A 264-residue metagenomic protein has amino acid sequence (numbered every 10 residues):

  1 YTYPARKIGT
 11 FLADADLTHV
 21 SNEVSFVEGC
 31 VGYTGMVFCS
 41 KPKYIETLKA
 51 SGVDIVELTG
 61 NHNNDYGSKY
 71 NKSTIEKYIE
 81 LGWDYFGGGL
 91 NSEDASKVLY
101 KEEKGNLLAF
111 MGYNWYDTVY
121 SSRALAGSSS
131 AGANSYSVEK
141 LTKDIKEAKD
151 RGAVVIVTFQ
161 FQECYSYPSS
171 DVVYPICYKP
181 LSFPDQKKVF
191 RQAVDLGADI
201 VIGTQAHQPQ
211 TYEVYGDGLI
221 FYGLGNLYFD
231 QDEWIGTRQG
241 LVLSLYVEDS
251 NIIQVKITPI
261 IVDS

Functional and structural regions predicted by a protein language model:
Y1-S264: Acidic, metal/ion-coordinating pockets
